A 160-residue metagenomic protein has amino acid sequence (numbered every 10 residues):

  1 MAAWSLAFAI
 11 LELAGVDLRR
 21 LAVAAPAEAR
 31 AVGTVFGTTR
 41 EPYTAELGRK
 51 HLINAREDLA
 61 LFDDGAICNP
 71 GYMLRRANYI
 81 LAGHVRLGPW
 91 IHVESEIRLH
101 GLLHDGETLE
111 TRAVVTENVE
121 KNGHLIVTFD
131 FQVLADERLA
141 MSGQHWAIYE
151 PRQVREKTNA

Functional and structural regions predicted by a protein language model:
M1-A31, L103-T108, R112-A160: HotDog/MaoC-like acyl-thioester-processing domains
A7-E94, V154-A160: Hot-dog-fold acyl-thioester-processing enzymes
G71, I97-D105: Short, well-ordered coil↔helix boundary/capping segments
H92-E96, Q144-W146: A beta-strand/beta-hairpin structural motif
E94-H100, V114-V115: Short structured motifs
